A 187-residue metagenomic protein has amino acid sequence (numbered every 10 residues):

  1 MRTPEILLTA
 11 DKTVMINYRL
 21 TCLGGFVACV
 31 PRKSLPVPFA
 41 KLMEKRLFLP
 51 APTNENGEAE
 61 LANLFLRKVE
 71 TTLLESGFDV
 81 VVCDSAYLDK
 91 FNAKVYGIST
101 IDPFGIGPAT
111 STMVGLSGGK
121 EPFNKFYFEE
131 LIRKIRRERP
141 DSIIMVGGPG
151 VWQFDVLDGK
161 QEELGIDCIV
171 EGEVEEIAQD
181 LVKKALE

Functional and structural regions predicted by a protein language model:
M1-E5, K45-L47: Iron-sulfur (Fe-S) cluster-binding modules
R2, R19, E58, D180-E187: N-terminal [4Fe-4S]-dependent radical SAM core
T3-V14: Short, hydrophobic/glycine-enriched beta-strand segments
V14-C22: Short N-terminal binding/cap micro-motifs at the start of the first secondary-structure element
N17, N54-N56, N63, N92 (+1 more regions): Detector for Asparagine
C22-N56, P103-Y127: A solvent-exposed, charged loop/short amphipathic helix patch at secondary-structure junctions
R46-S76: Short, charged N-terminal beta->alpha structural module
F65, S76-E187: Glycine-rich beta-alpha loop elements in corrinoid/cobalamin-binding modules across cobalamin-dependent enzymes
